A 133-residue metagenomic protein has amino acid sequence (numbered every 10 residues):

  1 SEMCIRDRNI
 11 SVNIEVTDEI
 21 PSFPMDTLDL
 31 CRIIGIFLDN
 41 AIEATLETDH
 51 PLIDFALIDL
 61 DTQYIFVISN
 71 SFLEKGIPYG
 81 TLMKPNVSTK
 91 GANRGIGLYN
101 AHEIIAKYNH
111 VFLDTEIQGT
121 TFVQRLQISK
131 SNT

Functional and structural regions predicted by a protein language model:
M3-C4: Short, small-residue-biased leader/transition segments that mark boundaries at the very start of proteins
N13-I33: Conserved short strand/loop->alpha-helix "switch" segment adjacent to the catalytic nucleotide/phosphoryl-transfer site
T27-H50, K107: Conserved ATP-binding N-box helix of the HATPase_c
T48, L52-T62: Short beta-strand/loop element within the Bergerat-fold HATPase_c
Y64-G95: Glycine-rich/acidic phosphate-handling loop/turn and adjacent ATP-lid/helix of nucleotide-binding kinase/ATPase domains
S71-L73, I128-T133: Two-component histidine kinase transmitter core
G95, I117-R125: Glycine-rich nucleotide-binding loop
N100-F112: Conserved glycine-/histidine-rich ATP-lid loop and adjacent helix of the Bergerat-fold HATPase_c
